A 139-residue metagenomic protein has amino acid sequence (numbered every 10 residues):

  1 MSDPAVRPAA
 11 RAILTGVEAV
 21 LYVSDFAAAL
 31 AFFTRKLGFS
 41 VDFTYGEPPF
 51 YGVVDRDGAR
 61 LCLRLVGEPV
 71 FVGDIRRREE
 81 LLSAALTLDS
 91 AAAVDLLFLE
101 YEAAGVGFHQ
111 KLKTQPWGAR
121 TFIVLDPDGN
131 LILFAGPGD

Functional and structural regions predicted by a protein language model:
S2-E18, S40-D89, D95-L125, G136-D139: Vicinal oxygen chelate
V23-D25, P116: Conserved beta-strand-loop-alpha-helix junction that forms the acyl-donor binding cleft
F26, V94: Aromatic/hydrophobic pocket-lining residues that form the small-molecule binding cavity in soluble enzyme cores
A29-T34, Y101, D126-G129: Conserved active-site tyrosine of GNAT-family acetyltransferases
L131-F134: Short glycine-/small-residue motifs
